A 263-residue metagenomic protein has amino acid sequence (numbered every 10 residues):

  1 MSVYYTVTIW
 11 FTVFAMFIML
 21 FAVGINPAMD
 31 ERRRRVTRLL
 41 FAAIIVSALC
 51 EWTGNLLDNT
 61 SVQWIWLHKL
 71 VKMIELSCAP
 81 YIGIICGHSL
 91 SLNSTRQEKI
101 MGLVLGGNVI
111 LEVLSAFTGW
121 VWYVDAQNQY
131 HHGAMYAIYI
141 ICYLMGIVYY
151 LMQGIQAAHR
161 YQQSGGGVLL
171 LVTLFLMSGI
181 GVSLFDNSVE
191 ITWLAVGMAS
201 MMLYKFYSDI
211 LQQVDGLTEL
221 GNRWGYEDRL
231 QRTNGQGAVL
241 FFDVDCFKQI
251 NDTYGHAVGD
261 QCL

Functional and structural regions predicted by a protein language model:
Y4-T12, S115, W120-Y149, S183 (+1 more regions): Extracellular-loop-to-transmembrane junctions of the mid-late helices
T8-V62, H68-C86, M101-G119, V168-L184: Hydrophobic alpha-helical transmembrane segments of multi-pass membrane proteins
M19-V23, I85-S89, I140-R160: Alpha-helical transmembrane segments in multipass membrane proteins, preferentially the mid-helix core
L67-S77, Q129-I138: Short aromatic-rich membrane-water interface segments that cap or initiate transmembrane helices in multi-pass membrane
N93-L105, A158: Interfacial loop-to-transmembrane-helix boundary motif in multi-pass membrane proteins
M152-I155, H159-L217, W224-Q236: Signal-transducing coiled-coil linker helices
S208-D228, F242-H256, D260-Q261: Conserved nucleotide-binding and Mg2+-coordinating catalytic segments in signaling enzymes
